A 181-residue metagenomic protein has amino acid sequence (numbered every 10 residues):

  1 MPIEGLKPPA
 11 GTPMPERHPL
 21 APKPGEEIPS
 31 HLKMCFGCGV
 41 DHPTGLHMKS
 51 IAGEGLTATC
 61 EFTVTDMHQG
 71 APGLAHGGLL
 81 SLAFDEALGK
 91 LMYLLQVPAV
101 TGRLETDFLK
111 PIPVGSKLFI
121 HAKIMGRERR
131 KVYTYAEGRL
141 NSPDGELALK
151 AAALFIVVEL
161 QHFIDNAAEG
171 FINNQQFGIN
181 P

Functional and structural regions predicted by a protein language model:
M1-E26, I112-V114, M125-P181: HotDog/MaoC-like acyl-thioester-processing domains
I3-E4, E86-I124: Hydrophobic beta-strand-centered segment that forms part of the acyl-chain substrate-binding groove
H31, T44-L46, L56-A58, G78 (+3 more regions): A generic structural signal for short beta-strands and their flanking turns/coil linkers
H31-A75: Catalytic strand-loop segment that frames the active site of acyl-thioester-processing enzymes
I51-G53, K123-R127: Short beta-strand micro-motifs enriched in acidic
E61-T63, E105-D107, H121-K123, E137-R139 (+1 more regions): Residue-level recognition of well-ordered beta-strand positions that form the cores of beta-sheet-rich folds across
M67-G77, L82-L88, M92-L94: A short, contiguous structural element within a folded domain that forms the immediate neighborhood of a functional site
